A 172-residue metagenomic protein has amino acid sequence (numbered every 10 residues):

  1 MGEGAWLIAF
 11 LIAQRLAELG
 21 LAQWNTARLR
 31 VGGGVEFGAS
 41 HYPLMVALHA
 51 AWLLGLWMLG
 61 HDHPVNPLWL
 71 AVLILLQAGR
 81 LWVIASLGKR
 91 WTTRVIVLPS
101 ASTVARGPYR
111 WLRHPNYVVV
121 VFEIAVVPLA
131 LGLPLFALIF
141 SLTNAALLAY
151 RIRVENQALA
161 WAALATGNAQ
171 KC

Functional and structural regions predicted by a protein language model:
M1-W6: Feature marks short, highly hydrophobic, charge-poor N-terminal signal-anchor/signal peptide-like helices that anchor
I8-Q23: N-terminal signal-anchor/start-transfer transmembrane helix
I12-R15, L56, R80-L81: A broad, low-specificity signal for short, low-complexity segments enriched in glycine/proline and polar/charged
A13-L16, A47, I74, L112: Alpha-helical architecture
A22-H41, P64-C172: Cytosolic-biased juxtamembrane loops and peripheral soluble domains of multi-pass membrane proteins
G38-V65: Long, highly hydrophobic alpha-helical transmembrane signal-anchor segments
